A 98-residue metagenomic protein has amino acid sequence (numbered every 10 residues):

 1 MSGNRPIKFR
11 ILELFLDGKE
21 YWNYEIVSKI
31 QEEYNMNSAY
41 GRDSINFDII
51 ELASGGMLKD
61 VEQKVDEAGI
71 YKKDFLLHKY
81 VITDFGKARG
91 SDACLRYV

Functional and structural regions predicted by a protein language model:
G3-N4, F75: Residue-level marker of regulatory loop/turn positions in helix-turn-helix DNA-binding domains and in histidine
N4-L12: Short, leucine-enriched amphipathic alpha-helices that occur as contiguous helical runs
L16-E25: Short capping segments at the starts of secondary-structure elements
G18, G55-G56: Alpha-helix C-caps/helix-loop-beta hinges
S28, S54: Alpha-helical residues within the helix-turn-helix
Q31-F47: Short, positively charged loop/turn segments that connect secondary-structure elements
S44, G55, V61-V98: Phospho-regulated, low-complexity intrinsically disordered regions of nuclear gene-regulatory and chromatin-associated
